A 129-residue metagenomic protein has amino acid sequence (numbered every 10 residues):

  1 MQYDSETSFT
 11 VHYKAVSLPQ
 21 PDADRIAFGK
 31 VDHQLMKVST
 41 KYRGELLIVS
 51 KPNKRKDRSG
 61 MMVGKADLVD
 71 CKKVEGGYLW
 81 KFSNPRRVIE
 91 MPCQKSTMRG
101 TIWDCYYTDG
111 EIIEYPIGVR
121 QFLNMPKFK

Functional and structural regions predicted by a protein language model:
M1-K129: Structured alpha/beta reader/binder surfaces that contact nucleic acids or chromatin modification marks
